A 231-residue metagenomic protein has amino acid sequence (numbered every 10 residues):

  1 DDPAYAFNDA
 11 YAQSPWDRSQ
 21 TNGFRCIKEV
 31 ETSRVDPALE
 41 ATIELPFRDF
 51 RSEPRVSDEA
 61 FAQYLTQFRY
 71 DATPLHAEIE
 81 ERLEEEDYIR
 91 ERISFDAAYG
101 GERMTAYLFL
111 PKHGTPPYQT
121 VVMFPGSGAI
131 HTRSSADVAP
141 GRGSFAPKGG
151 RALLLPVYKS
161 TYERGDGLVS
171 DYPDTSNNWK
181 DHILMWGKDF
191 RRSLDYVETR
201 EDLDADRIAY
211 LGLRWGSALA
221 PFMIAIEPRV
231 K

Functional and structural regions predicted by a protein language model:
D1-P46: Disulfide-stabilized, aromatic/cysteine-rich ligand-recognition loop
T32-P74: N-terminal pre-domain segments of enzymes
R69-T115: N-terminal cap/lid segment of alpha/beta-hydrolase-fold proteins
A97, M123-A129, R214: Glycine-rich His-Gly loop
T105-A106, P116-G128: Short beta-strand element of the alpha/beta-hydrolase
P117-T120, G149-A152, A205-R207, P228-K231: Loop/turn elements at helix/coil->beta-strand transitions in domains of secreted/extracellular proteins
F124-Y196: Cap/lid segment of the alpha/beta-hydrolase catalytic domain
R191-K231: Primarily recognizes the serine-hydrolase "nucleophile elbow" in alpha/beta-hydrolase and SGNH/GDSL folds
